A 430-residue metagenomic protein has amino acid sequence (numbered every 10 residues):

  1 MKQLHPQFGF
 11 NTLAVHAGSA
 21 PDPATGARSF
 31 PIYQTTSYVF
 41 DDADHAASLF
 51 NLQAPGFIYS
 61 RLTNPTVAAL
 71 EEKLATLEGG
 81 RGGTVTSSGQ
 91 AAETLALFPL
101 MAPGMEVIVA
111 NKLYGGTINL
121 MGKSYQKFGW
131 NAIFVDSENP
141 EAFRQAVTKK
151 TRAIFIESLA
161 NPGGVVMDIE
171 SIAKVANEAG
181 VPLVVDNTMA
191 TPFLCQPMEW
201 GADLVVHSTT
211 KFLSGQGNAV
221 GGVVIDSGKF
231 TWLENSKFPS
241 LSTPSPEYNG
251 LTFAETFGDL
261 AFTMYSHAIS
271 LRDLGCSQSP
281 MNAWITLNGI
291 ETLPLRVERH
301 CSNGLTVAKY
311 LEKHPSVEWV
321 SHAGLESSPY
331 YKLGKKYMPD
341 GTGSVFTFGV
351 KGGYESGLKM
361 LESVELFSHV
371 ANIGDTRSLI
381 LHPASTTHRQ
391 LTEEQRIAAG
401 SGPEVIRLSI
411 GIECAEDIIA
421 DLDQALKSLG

Functional and structural regions predicted by a protein language model:
K2, R81, G104, G122-K123 (+5 more regions): PLP-dependent enzyme catalytic core of the Aspartate aminotransferase-like
K2-H5, A14-H16, A20-P23, G83-H314: Conserved PLP-enzyme active-site core in the AAT-like
K2-N64, E72: N-terminal "arm"/small-domain region of PLP-dependent enzymes with the aminotransferase-like
S19-P21, Q34-F40, K211, G228-K229 (+7 more regions): Glycine-rich beta-alpha junction loops
D42-T94, G116-K123: Conserved N-terminal alpha-helix of the aminotransferase class I/II PLP-enzyme fold
P55, R81, V220, N282 (+4 more regions): Short amphipathic alpha-helical segments
V297, L305, L311-E312, S316-I406 (+1 more regions): Conserved C-terminal alpha-helix-loop-beta "cap" of PLP-dependent enzymes that closes/shapes the active-site mouth
